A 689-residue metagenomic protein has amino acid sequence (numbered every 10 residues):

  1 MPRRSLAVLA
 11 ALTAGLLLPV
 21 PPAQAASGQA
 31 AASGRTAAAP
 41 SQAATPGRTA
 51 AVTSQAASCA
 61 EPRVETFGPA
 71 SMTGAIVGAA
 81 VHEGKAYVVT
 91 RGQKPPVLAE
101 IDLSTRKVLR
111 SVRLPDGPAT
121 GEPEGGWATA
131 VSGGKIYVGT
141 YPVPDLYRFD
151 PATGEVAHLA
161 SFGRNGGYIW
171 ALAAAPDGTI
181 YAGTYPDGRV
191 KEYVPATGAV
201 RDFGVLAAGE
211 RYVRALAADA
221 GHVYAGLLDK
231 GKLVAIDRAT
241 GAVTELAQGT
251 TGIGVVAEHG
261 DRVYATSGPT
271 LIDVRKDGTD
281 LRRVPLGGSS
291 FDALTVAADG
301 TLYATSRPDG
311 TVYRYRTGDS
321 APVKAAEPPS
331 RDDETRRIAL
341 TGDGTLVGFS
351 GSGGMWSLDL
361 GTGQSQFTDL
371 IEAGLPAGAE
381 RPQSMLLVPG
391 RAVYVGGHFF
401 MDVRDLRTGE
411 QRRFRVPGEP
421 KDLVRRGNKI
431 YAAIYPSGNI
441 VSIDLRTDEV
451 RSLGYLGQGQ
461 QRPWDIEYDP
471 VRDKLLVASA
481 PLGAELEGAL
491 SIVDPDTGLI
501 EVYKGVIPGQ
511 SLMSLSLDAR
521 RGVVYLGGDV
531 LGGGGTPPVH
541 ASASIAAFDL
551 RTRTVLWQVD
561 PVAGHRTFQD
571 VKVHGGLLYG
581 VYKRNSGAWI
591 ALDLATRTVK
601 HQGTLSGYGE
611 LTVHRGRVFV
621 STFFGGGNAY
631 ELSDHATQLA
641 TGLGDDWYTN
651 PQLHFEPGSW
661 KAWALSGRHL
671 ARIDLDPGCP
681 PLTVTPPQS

Functional and structural regions predicted by a protein language model:
M1-G28, A43: Secretory targeting and sorting signals
F67-M72, V112-G121, A160-N165, G204-G209 (+10 more regions): Surface loop/turn motifs at the tips and blade-to-blade linkers of beta-strand repeat domains
F67-P96, E124-W127: Beta-strand-rich domains and repeat architectures in extracellular enzymes and scaffolds, especially beta-propellers
T73-A80, T120-A130, G166-A173, E210-A217 (+10 more regions): Repeated scaffold domains used in trafficking and secretory/extracellular systems, primarily beta-propellers
K85-V89, K135-V138, T179-A182, V223-A225 (+10 more regions): Conserved beta-propeller blade signature
G92, P142, P186, D229 (+10 more regions): Residue-level signature of beta-propeller blades and closely related beta-rich strand-turn architectures in secreted
V477-E487, L526-S542: Short, conserved, GDST-rich strand-edge loop motifs in beta-rich repeat architectures
T641, D645-S689: Blade-level signature of beta-propeller repeat domains, shared across WD40, Kelch, NHL, RCC1 and BNR/Asp-box propellers
